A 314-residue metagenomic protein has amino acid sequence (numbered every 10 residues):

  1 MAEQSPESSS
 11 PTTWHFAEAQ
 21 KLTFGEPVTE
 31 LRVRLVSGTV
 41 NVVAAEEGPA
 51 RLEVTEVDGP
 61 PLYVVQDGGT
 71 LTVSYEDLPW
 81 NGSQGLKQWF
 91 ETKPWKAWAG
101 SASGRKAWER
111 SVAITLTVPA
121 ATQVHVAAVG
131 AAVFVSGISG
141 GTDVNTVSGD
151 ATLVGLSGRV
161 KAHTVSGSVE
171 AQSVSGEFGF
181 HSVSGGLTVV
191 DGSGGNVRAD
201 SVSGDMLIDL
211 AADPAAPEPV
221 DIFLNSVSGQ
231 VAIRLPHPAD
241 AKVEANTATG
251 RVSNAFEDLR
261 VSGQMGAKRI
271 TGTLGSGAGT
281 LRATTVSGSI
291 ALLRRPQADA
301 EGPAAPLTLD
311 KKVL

Functional and structural regions predicted by a protein language model:
M1-T164, S168-L314: Intrinsically disordered, low-complexity terminal regions
